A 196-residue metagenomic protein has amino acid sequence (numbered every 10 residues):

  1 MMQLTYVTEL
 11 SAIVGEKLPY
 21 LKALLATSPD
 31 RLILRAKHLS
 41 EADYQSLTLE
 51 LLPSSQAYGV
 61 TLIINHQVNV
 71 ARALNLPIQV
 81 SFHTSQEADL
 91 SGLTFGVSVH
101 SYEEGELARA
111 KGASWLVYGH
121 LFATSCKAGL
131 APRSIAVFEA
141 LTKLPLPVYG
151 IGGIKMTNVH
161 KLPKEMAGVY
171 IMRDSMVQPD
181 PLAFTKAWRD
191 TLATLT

Functional and structural regions predicted by a protein language model:
M1-L18, L93-V99: Active-site mouth loops of central-metabolism enzymes
Y6, V80-D89, V117-G129, V159-L192: Glycine-rich phosphate-binding active-site loops on the catalytic face of alpha/beta enzymes
L10, A36, F82, V99-S101 (+3 more regions): Short secondary-structure boundary segments
E16-R31, A57, L74, H83 (+2 more regions): Alpha/beta enzyme core
D30-L39: A short beta-strand-loop structural module common to alpha/beta enzyme folds
Q45-I64, T84-S85, L90-S101, G129-M156 (+1 more regions): Alpha-helix-loop-beta-strand connector modules within alpha/beta enzyme cores
L62-P77, H100-S114, L141-G150, I154-M172 (+2 more regions): Catalytic cores of alpha/beta
L195-T196: Expand to "…catalyze enediolate/carbanion chemistry for C-C bond making/breaking, isomerization, decarboxylation
